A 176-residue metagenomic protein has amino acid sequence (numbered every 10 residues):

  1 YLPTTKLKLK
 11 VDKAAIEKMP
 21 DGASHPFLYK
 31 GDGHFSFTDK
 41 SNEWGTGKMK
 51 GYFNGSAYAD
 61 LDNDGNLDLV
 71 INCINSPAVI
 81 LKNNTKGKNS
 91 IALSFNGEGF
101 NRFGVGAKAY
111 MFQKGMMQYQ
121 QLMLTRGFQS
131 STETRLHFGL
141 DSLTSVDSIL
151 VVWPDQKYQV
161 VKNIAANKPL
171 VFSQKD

Functional and structural regions predicted by a protein language model:
Y1-D21: Short, conserved, GDST-rich strand-edge loop motifs in beta-rich repeat architectures
D21-F27, D32, S36-Y58, N63-D176: Gly/Ser/Thr/Pro-enriched helix-cap/hinge segments flanking short amphipathic alpha-helices
